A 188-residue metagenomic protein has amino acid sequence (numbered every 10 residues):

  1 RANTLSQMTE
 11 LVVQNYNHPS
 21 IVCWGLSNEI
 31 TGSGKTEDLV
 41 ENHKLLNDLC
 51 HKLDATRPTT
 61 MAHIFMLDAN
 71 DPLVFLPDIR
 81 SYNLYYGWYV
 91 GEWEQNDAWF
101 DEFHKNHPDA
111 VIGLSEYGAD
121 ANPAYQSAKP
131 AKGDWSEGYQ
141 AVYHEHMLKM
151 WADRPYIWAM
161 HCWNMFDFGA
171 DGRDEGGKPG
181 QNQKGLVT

Functional and structural regions predicted by a protein language model:
R1-L45, H51-K52, M61: Substrate-binding cleft of carbohydrate-active enzyme catalytic domains
M8, M66-L67: Active-site-adjacent structural elements in folded domains
S20-W24, E41-A55, T59-H63, N70-T188: Substrate-binding clefts and catalytic carboxylate motifs of secreted carbohydrate-active enzymes
